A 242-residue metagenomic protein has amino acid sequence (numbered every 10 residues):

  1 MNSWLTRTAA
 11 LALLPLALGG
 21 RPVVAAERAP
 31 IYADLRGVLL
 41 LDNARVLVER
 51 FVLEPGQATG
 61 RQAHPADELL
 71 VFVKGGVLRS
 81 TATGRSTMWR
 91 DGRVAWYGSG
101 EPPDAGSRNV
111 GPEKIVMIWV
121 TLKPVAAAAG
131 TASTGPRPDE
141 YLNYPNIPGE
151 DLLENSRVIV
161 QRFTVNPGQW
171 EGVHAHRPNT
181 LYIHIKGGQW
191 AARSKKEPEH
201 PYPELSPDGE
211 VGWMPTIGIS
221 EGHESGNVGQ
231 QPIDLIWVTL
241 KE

Functional and structural regions predicted by a protein language model:
M1-W4: N-terminal secretory signal peptides that target proteins for export/translocation
T8-G20: Bacterial N-terminal signal peptides
R21-A25: Sec/Tat signal peptide C-region and signal peptidase I cleavage site
A26-L35, L41, V120-R157, H200-P201 (+1 more regions): Intrinsic disorder/low-complexity detector
A33-G60, D67-L70, V120, N143-G172 (+2 more regions): A short glycine-rich, His/Asp/Glu-containing loop-to-beta-strand
R45, T83-E101, E197-G218: Short acidic-glycine-tyrosine-enriched beta hairpin
P65-T83, H176-P198: Glycine- and acidic-residue-biased ligand/ion/polar-headgroup-sensing regions
D67, G100-V125, I217-E242: Ligand-binding loop in jelly-roll beta-barrel domains
